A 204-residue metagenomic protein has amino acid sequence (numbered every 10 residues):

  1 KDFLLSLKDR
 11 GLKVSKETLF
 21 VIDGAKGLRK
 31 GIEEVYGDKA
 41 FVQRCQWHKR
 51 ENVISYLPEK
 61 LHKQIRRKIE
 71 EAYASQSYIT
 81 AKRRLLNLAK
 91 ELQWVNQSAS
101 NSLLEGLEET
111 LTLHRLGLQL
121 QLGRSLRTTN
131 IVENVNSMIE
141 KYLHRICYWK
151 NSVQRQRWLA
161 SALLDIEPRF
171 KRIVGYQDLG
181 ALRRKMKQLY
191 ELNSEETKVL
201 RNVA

Functional and structural regions predicted by a protein language model:
K1-D2, L12, W47, L103 (+2 more regions): Tryptophan-centered motif/residue detector
K1-I22, K30, E34, D38 (+2 more regions): RNase H-like nuclease fold core
K1-L4, L57-K60, K68-I69, L118 (+2 more regions): Surface-exposed beta-strand edges and their flanking turn/coil or helix-capping segments
S6, R10, Q43, W47 (+6 more regions): A generic structural signal for ordered alpha-helices
S6-R10, G31, V35, Y56 (+4 more regions): Mid-sequence acidic-hydrophobic segments that form the walls of catalytic/ligand-binding cavities or oligomerization
G11-K16, D38-F41, A72-Q76, I146: Short, polar/flexible loop-turn hinges at active-site or ligand-entry regions and domain interfaces
E17-K26, G31-R67: Conserved beta-strand -> loop -> alpha-helix junction used to position metal-binding or nucleic-acid-contacting
K26, E71-A204: Acidic/histidine-rich catalytic cores and adjacent linkers of DNA breakage/strand-transfer/modification proteins
